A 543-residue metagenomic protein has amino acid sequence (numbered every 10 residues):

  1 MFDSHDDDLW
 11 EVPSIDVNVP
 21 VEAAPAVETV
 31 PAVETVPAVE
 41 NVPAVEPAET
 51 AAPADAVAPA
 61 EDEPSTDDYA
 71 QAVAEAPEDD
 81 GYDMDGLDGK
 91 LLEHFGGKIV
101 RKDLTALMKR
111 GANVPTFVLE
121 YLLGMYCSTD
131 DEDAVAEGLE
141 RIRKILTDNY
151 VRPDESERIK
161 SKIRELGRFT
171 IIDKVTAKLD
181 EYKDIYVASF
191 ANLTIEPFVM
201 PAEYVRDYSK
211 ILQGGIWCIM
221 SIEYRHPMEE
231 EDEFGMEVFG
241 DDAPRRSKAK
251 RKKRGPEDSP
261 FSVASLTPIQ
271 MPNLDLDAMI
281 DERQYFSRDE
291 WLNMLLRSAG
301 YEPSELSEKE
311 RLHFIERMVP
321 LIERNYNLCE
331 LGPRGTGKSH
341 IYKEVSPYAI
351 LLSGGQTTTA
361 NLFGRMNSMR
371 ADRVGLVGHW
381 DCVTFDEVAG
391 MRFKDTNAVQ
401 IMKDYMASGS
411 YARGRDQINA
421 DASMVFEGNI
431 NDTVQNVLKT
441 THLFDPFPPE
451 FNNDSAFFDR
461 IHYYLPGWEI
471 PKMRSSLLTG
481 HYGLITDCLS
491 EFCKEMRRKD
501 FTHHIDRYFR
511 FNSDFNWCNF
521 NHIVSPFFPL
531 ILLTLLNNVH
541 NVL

Functional and structural regions predicted by a protein language model:
F2-V17, V21, V39, E61 (+1 more regions): Extended acidic low-complexity intrinsically disordered regions
P20, P25, P31, P37 (+4 more regions): Intrinsically disordered, low-complexity proline-rich tandem-repeat tracts
P47: Cationic, low-complexity basic patches in intrinsically disordered or flexible, solvent-exposed regions
D68-S298: Extended, charged/polar low-complexity intrinsically disordered regions
E302-N436, T441-D445, D459: Conserved ASCE/P-loop NTPase catalytic core
R324-N327, I531, L535-V539: Amphipathic alpha-helical interaction surfaces
Q417-M424, N429-L536: Phosphate-sensing "switch" segment of ASCE/P-loop ATPases
